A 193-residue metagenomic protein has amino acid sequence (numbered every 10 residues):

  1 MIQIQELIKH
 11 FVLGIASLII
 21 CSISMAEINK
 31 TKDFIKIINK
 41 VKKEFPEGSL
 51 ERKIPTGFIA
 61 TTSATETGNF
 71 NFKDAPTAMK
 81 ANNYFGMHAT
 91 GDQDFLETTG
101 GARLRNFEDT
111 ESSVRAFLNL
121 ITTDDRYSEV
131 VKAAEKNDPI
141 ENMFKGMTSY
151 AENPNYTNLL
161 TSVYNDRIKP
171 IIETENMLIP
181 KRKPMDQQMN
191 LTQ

Functional and structural regions predicted by a protein language model:
M1-A26: Classical Sec-dependent N-terminal signal peptides that target proteins to the secretory pathway
S24-Q193: Catalytic cores of secreted/periplasmic lytic hydrolases that degrade extracellular macromolecules
